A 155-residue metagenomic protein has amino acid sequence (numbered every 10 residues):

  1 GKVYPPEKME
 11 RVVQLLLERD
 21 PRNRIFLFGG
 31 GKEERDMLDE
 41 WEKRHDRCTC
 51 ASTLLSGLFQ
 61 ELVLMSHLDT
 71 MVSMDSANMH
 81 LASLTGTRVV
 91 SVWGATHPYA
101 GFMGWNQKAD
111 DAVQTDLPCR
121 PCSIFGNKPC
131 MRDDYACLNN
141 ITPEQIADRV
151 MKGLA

Functional and structural regions predicted by a protein language model:
G1-P5: Glycine/threonine-rich flexible loop motifs
P6-A95: Donor-binding and catalytic core of enzymes assembling or modifying cell-surface/extracellular glycoconjugates
A51, S83-L154: Nucleotide-sugar donor-binding patch of glycosyltransferase catalytic domains
